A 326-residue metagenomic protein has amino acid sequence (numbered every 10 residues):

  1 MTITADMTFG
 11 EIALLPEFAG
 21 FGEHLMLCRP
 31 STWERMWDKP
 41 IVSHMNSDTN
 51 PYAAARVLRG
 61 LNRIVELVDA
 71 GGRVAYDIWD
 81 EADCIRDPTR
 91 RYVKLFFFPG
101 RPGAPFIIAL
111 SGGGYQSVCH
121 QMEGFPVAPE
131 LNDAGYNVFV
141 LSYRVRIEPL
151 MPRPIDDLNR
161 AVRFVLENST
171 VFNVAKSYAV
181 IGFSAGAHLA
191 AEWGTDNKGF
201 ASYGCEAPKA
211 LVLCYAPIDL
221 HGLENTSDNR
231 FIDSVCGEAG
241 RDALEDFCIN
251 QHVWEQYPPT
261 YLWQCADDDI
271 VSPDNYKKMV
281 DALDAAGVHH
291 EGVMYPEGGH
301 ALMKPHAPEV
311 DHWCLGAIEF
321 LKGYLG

Functional and structural regions predicted by a protein language model:
M1-T89: N-terminal targeting or regulatory segments adjacent to alpha/beta-hydrolase or S9 domains
T4-G10, K277-G326: C-terminal catalytic histidine-bearing segment of alpha/beta-hydrolase fold enzymes
A104-G112: Short beta-strand element of the alpha/beta-hydrolase
C119-V127, F139-S177, P305-H312: Catalytic nucleophile-loop/oxyanion-hole region of alpha/beta-hydrolase and closely related hydrolase-like folds
R160-T226: Primarily recognizes the serine-hydrolase "nucleophile elbow" in alpha/beta-hydrolase and SGNH/GDSL folds
A216-H252, P258: Mobile cap/lid helix-loop segments that gate and shape the active-site cleft of serine hydrolases
Q256, L262-Q264, D268: Short beta-strand/loop motif that positions the catalytic acidic residue of the alpha/beta-hydrolase fold
D269-N275: Conserved alpha/beta-hydrolase "acid-adjacent" motif
